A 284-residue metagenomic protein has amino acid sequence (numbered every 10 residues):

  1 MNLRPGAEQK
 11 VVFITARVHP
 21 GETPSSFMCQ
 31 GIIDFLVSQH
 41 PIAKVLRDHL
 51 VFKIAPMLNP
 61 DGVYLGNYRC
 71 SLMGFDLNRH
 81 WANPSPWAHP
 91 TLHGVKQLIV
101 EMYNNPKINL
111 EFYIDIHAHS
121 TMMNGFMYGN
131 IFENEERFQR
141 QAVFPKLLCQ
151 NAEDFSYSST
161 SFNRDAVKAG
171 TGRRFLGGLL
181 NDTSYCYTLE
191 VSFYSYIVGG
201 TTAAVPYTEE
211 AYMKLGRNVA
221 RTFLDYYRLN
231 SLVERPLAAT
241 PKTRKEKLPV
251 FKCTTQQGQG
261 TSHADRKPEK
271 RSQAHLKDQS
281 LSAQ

Functional and structural regions predicted by a protein language model:
M1-Q284: Structured catalytic-domain cores with a bias toward divalent-metal coordination
